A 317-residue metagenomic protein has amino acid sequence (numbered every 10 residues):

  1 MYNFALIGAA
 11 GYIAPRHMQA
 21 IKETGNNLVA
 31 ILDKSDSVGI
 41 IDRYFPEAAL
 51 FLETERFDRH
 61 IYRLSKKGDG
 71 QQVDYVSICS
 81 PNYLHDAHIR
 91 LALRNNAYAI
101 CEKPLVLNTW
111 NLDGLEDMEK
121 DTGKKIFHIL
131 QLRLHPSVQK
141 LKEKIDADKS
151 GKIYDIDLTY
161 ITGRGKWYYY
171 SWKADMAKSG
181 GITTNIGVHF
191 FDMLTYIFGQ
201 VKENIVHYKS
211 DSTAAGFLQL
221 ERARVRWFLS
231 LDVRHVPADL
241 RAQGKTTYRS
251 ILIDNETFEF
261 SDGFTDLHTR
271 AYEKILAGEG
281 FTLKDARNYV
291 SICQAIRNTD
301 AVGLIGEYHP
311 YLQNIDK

Functional and structural regions predicted by a protein language model:
M1-E47: N-terminal Rossmann-like dinucleotide-binding module
L28, E47, V73-V76, S150-I153: Local beta-strand N-terminus motif with an aromatic residue
L50-I100, P104-E116: Beta-loop-alpha module in the N-terminal Rossmann-like domain of NAD(P)-dependent dehydrogenases, especially those
L64-G68, Y75-S77, E273-K317: C-terminal helix-rich "cap/oligomerization" subdomain common to oxidoreductases
Y83, V106-K166: A contiguous active-site-proximal alpha/beta segment in oxidoreductase catalytic domains
K166-V236, R287-S291: Rossmann-like dinucleotide-binding domain that binds NAD(P)(H)
T213-D266: C-terminal substrate-binding/catalytic lobe of Rossmann-fold NAD(P)-dependent oxidoreductases
